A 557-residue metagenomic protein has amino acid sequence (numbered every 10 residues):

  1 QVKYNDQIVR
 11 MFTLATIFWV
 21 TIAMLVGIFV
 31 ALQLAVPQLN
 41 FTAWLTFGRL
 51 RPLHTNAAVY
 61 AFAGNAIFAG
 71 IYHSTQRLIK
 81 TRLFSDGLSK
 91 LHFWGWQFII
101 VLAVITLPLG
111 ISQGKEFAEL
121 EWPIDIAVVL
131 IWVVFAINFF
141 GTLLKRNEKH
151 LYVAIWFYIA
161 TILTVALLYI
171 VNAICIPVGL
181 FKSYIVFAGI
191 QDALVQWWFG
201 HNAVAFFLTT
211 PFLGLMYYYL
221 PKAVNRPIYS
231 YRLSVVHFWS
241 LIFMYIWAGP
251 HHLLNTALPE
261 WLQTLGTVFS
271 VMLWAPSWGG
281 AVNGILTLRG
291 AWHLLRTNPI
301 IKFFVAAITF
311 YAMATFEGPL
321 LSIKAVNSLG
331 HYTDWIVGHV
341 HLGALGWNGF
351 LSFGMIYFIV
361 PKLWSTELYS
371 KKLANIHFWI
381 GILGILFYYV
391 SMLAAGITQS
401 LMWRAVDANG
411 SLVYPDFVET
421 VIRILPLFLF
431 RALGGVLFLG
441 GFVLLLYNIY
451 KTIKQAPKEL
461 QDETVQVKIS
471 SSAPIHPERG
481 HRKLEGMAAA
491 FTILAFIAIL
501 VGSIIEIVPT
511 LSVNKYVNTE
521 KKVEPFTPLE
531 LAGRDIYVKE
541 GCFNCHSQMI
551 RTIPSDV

Functional and structural regions predicted by a protein language model:
Q1-Y4, A291-L294, A456-E485: Membrane-interfacial, low-structure loops and terminal tails that flank and connect transmembrane helices in multi-pass
Q1-Y4, F41-L45, V186-Q191, F417-L425 (+2 more regions): Juxtamembrane loop-helix boundary motifs flanking transmembrane segments in multi-pass membrane proteins
R10-V36, W44-I111, W122-L143, I155-L180 (+11 more regions): Hydrophobic cores of alpha-helical transmembrane segments in multi-pass integral membrane proteins
E119, S183-A188: Surface-exposed loop and adjacent secondary-structure segments within mature catalytic domains
Q191-V195, V224-N225: Functional cores that coordinate and move charged inorganic groups
N327-I336: Flexible, glycine/threonine-enriched loop-and-boundary segments that flank and lead into catalytic domains of large
N514-V538, T552-I553: Electrostatic cytochrome c docking/interface patches
H546-V557: Membrane-embedded segments
